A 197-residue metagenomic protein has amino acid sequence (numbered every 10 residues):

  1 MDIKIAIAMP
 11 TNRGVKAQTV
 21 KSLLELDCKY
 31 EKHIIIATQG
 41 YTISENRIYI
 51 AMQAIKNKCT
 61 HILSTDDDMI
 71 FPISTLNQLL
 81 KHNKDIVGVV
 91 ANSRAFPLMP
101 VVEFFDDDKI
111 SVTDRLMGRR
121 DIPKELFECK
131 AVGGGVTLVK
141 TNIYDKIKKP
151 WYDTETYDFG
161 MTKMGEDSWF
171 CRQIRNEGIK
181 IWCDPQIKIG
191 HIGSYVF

Functional and structural regions predicted by a protein language model:
M1-Y41, E45: N-proximal low-complexity "stem/linker" segments adjacent to membrane-targeting elements
C28, I55-K56, L80: Residue-level signal for alpha-helix termini/capping positions
I48-H61: Active-site nucleotide-sugar/metal-binding loop of Leloir-type enzymes
A51, P72-E155: Conserved catalytic core of nucleotide-sugar-dependent glycosyltransferases
C59-I70: Short beta-strand-to-loop acidic/aromatic patch adjacent to the donor-nucleotide binding site
N142, K146-F197: C-terminal catalytic/acceptor-binding lobe
